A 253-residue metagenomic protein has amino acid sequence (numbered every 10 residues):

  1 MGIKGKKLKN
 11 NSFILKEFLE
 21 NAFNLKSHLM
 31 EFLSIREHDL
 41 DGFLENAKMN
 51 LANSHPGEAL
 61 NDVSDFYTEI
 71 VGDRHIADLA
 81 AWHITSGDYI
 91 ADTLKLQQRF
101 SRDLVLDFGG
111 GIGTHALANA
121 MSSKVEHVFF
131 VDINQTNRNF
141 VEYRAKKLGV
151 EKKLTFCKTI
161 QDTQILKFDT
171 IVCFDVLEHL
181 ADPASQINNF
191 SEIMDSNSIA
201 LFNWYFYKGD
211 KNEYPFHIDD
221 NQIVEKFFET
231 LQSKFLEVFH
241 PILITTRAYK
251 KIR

Functional and structural regions predicted by a protein language model:
M1-L166, N203-W204, D210-K250: Conserved N-terminal segment of class I S-adenosyl-L-methionine
T136, A181-S185: Short N-terminal helix/helix-N-cap motif within the alpha/beta-hydrolase-1
V172: A conserved beta-strand element that flanks and buttresses the S-adenosyl-L-methionine
V176: Hydrophobic adenine-recognition pocket in adenosine-nucleotide-binding enzymes
H179-L180, G209: Short glycine-rich, flexible loops that bind phosphorylated cofactors or substrates
S185-S198: A short glycine-rich, Lys/Arg-flanked "PGG" loop and its adjoining helix->strand segment in the class I
